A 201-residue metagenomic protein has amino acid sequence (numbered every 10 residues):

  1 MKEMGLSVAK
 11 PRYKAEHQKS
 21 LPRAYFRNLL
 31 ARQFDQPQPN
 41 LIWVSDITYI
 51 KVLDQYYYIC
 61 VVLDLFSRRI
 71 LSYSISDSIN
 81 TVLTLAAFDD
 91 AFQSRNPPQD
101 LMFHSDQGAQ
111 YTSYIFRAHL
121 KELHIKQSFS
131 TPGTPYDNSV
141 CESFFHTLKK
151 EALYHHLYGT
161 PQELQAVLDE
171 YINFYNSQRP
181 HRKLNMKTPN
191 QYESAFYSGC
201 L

Functional and structural regions predicted by a protein language model:
M1, L30, D46, V62 (+10 more regions): Mobile genetic element proteins and their domesticated derivatives, centered on retroelements and DNA transposons
M1-Q38, T134, T188-Y197: Basic, flexible linker segments flanking DNA-binding modules in nucleic acid-interacting mobile-element proteins
K19-L21, S105-Q107, S113-F116, Q127-K149 (+3 more regions): RNase H-like two-metal-ion nuclease catalytic core shared by retroviral integrases and related mobile-element nucleases
R32, Q36-L71, D77: An active-site-proximal beta-strand-loop segment
Q55, Y73-N96, M102, T112: Active-site beta-loop-alpha junctions of metal-dependent nucleic acid enzymes, especially the RNase H-like/DDE
R69-Y73, Q127-S130, Y154-H155: Short small-residue beta-strand/loop micro-motif enriched in glycine and branched aliphatics
K121-I125, T147-L201: C-terminal domain-tail junction helix/linker
